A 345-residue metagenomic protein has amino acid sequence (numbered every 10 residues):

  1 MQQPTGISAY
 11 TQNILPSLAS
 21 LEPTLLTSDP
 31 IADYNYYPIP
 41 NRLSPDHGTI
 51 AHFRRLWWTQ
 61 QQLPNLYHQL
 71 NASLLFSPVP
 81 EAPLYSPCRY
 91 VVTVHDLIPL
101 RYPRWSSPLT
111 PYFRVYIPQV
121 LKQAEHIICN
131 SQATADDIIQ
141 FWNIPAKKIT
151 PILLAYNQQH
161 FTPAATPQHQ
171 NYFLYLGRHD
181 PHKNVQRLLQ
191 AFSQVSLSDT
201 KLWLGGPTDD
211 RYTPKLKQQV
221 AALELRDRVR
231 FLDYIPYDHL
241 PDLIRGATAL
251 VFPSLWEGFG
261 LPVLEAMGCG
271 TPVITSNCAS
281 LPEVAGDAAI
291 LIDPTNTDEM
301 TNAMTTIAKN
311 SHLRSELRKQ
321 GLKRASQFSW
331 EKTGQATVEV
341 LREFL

Functional and structural regions predicted by a protein language model:
M1-L345: Carbohydrate transferase catalytic cores enriched for Leloir-type hexosyltransferases
